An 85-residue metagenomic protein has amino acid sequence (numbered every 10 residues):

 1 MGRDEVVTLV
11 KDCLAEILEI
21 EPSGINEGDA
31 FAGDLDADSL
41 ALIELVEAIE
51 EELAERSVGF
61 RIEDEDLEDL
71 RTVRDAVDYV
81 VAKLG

Functional and structural regions predicted by a protein language model:
M1-S23, V81-G85: Thiotemplate assembly-line natural product biosynthesis machinery
R3, V7, G24-I25, S39-L42 (+1 more regions): Alpha-helix N-cap/helix-initiation sites
N26-D38, I62-R71: Glycine-rich loop motifs involved in handling phospho/adenylate chemistry
L42-E68: Phosphopantetheinylated carrier protein domains
E65-L84: C-terminal structural segments of small proteins and small subunits
